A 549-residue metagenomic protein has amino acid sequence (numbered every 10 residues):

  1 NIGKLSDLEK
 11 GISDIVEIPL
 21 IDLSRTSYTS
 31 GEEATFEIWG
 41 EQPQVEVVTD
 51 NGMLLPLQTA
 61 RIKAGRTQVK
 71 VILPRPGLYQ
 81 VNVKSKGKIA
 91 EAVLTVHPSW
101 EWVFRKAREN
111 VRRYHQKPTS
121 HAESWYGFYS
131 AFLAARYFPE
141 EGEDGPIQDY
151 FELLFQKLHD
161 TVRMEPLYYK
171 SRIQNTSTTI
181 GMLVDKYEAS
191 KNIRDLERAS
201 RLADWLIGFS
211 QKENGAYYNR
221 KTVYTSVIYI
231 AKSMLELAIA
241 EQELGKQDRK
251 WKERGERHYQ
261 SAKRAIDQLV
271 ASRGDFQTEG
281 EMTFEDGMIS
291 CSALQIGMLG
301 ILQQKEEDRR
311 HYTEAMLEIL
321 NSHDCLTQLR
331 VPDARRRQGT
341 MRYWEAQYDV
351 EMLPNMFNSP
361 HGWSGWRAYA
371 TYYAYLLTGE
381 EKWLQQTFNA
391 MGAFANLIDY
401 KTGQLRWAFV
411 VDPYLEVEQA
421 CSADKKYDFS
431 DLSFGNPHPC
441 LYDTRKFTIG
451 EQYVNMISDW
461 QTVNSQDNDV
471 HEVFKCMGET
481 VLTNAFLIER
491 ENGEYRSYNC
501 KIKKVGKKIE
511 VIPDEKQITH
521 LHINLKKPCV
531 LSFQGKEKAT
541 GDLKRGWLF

Functional and structural regions predicted by a protein language model:
G3-E9: A eukaryote-biased signal for short, well-structured alpha-helical docking elements
E9-E17: Proline/serine/threonine-rich low-complexity linkers at boundaries of modular beta-sandwich domains
L20-T29, G40-Q42, V48-T49, M53-Q68 (+2 more regions): C-terminal beta-sandwich/jelly-roll accessory domains of carbohydrate-active enzymes
E32-F36: Structural beta-strand segments of beta-rich domains
G40-Q44, S85-K88, A315, K527: Short glycine/proline-enriched coil/turn segments at helix->beta-strand junctions
Q58, K88-V96: Edge beta-strands of extracellular beta-sandwich domains
L78-K86: Short, aromatic- and glycine-rich surface loops/edge beta-strands on solvent-exposed regions
H97-Q517, H522-P528, G535, G546-W547: Glycan-recognition and catalytic cores of secretory/periplasmic carbohydrate-active enzymes
